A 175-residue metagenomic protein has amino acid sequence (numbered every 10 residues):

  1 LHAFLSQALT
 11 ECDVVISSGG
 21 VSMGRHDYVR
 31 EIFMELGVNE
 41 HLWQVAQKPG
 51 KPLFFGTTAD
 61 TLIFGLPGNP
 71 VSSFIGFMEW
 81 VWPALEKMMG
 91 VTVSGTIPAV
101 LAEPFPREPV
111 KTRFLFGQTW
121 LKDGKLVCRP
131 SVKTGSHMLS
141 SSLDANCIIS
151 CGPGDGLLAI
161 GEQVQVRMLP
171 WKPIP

Functional and structural regions predicted by a protein language model:
L1-Y28, I32-G37: N-terminal small/polar loop signature for handling phosphorylated ligands or for N-terminal nucleophile
I32-P175: Flexible glycine/proline-rich
